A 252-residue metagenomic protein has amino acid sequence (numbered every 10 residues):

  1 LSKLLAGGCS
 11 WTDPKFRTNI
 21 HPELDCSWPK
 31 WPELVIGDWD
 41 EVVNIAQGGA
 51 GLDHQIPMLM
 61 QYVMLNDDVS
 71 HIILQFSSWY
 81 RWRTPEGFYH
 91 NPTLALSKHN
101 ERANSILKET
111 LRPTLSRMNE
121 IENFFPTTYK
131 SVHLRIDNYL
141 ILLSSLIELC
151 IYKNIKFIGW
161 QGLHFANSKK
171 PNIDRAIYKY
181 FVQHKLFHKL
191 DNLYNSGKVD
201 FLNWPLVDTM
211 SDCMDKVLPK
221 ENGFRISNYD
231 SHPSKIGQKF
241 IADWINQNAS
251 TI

Functional and structural regions predicted by a protein language model:
L1-L65, S234, F240: Serine-esterase "nucleophile elbow" of acetyl-processing enzymes
M60-K235, K239-I252: Alpha-helical cap/lid subdomain in secreted, periplasmic, or secretory-pathway luminal O-acyl-processing enzymes
